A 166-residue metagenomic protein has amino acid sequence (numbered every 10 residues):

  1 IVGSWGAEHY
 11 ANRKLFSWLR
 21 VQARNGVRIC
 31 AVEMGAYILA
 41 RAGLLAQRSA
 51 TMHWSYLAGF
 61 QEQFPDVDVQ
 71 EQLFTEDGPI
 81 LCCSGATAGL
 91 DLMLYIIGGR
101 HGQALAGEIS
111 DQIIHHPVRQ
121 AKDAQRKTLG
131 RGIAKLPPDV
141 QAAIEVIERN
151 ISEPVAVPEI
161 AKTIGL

Functional and structural regions predicted by a protein language model:
I1-E159, T163-I164: Active-site-adjacent pocket-lining segments in enzyme domains
